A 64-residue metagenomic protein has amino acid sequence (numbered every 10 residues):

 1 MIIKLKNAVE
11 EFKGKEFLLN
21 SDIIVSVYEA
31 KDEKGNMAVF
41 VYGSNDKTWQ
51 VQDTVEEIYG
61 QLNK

Functional and structural regions predicted by a protein language model:
M1-K64: Acidic, Ser/Thr- and proline-rich intrinsically disordered linker/docking segments of eukaryotic scaffolds
